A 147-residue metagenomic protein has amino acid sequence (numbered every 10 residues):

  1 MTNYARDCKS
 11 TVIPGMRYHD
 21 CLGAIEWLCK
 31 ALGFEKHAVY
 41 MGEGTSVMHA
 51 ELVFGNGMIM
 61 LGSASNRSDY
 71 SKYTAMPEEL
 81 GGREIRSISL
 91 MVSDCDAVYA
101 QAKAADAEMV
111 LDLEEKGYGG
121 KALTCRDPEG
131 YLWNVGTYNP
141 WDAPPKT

Functional and structural regions predicted by a protein language model:
M1-G15, I25-E26, L32-S93, A97-R126 (+1 more regions): Vicinal oxygen chelate
Y18-D20: Conserved beta-strand-loop-alpha-helix junction that forms the acyl-donor binding cleft
E129: C-terminal catalytic core of tyrosine-transesterase DNA break-rejoin enzymes
